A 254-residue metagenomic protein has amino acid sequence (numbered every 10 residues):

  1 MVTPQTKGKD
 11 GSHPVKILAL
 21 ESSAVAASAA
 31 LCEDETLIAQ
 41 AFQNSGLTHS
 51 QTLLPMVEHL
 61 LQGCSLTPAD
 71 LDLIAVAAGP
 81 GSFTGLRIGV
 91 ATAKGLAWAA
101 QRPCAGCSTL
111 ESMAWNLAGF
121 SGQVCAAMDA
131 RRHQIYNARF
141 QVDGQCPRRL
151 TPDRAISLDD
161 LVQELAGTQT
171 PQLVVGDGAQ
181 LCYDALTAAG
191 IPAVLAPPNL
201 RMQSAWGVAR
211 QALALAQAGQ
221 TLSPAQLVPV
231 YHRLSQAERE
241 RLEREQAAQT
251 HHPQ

Functional and structural regions predicted by a protein language model:
V2-A78, M202: N-terminal beta-alpha supersecondary unit
P4-P14, T36, F42, T48 (+4 more regions): Surface "functional belts" at beta-alpha junctions
L60-C64, A99, L117, A205-A216: Stable alpha-helical structural segments in soluble proteins, enriched in small hydrophobic residues
Q62, L66, A166, I191 (+2 more regions): Generic secondary-structure signature for well-ordered alpha-helical cores
A75-G106: DPxDG-like acidic metal-binding loop motif
A196-Q254: Acyltransferase
